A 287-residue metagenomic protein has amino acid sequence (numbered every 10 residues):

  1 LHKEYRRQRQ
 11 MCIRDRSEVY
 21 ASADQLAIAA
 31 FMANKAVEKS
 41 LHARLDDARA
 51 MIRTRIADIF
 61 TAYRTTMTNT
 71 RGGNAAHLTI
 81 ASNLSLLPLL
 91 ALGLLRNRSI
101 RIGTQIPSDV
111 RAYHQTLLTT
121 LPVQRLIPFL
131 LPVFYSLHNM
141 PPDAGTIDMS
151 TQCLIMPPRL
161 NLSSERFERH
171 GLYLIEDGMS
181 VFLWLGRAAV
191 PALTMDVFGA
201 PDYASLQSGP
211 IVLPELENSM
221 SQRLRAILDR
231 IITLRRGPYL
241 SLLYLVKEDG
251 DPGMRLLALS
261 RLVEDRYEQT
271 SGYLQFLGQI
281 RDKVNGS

Functional and structural regions predicted by a protein language model:
H2-R9, I13: Single conserved hydrophobic/aromatic residue that forms the stacking wall/gate of nucleotide- or nucleobase-binding
S17-I155: Noncatalytic interaction/regulatory regions of large eukaryotic proteins
Q105-D109, H114-S287: Long, low-complexity regulatory segments enriched in Ser/Thr/Pro/Gly and acidic residues
